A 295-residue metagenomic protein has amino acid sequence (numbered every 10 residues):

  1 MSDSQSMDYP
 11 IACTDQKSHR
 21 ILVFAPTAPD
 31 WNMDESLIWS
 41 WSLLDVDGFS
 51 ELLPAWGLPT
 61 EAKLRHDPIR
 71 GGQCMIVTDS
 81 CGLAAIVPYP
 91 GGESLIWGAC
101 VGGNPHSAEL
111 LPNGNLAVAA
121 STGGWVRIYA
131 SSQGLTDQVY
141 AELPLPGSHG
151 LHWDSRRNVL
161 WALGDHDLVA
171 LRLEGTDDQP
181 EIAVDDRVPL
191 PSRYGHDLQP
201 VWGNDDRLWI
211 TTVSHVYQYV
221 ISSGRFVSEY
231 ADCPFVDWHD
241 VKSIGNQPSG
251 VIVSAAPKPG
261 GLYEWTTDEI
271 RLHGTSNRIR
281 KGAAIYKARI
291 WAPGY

Functional and structural regions predicted by a protein language model:
M7-Y9, G71-Q73, N113-N115, R156-N158 (+2 more regions): Short coil/turn segments that connect the beta-strands within blades of beta-propeller domains
C13-K17, M75-S80, V118-T122, A162-H166 (+2 more regions): Conserved beta-strand positions in repeat-built beta-propeller and related beta-rich domains
R20-I21, G82-A85, G124-R127, L168-A170 (+1 more regions): Structural signal for beta-propeller blades
A25-N32, Y89, A130-L135, L171-P180 (+1 more regions): Short loop/turn segments immediately following beta-strands, especially the blade-tip and inter-blade linker loops
L37-M75, D79-G82, P90-S107: Blade-loop segments of beta-propeller domains
L37-P54, G92-A99, L135-L143, A183-L190 (+1 more regions): A short beta-strand motif characteristic of beta-propeller blades
F49-H66, G102-L111, L145-W153, L190-G203 (+2 more regions): Repeated scaffold domains used in trafficking and secretory/extracellular systems, primarily beta-propellers
S192-D268: Loop/turn-rich, solvent-exposed surfaces of beta-rich toroidal or solenoidal domains
